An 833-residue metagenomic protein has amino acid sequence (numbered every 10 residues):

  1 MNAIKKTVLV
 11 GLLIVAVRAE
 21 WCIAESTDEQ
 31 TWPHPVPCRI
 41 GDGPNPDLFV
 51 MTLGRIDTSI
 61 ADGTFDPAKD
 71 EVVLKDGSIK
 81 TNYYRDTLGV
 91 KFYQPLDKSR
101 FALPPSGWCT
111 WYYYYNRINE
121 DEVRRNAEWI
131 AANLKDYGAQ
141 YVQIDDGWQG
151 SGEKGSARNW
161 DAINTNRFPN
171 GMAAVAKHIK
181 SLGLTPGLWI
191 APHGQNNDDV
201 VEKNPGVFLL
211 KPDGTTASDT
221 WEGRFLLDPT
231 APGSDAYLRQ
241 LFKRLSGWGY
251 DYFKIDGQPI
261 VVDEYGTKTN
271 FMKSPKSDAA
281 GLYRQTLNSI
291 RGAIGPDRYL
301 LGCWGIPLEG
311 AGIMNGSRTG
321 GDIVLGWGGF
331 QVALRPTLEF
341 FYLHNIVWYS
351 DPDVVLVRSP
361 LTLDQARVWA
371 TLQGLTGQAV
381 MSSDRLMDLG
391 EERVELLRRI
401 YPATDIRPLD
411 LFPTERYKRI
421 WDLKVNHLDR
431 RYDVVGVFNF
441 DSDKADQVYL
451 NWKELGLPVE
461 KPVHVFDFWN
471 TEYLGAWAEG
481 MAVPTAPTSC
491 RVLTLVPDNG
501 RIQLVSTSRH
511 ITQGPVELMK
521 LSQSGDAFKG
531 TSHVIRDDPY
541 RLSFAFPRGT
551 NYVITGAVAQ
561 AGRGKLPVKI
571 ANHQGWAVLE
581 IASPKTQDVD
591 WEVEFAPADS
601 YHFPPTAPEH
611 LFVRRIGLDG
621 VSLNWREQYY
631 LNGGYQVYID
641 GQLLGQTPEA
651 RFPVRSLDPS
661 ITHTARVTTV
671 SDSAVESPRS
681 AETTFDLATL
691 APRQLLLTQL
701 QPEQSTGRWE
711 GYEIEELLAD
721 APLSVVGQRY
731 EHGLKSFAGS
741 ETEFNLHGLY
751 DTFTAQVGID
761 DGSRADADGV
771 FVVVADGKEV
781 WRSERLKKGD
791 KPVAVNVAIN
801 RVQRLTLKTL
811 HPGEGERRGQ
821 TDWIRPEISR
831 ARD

Functional and structural regions predicted by a protein language model:
I23-G138, N166, Y252: Carbohydrate-recognition beta-sandwich/jelly-roll modules in extracellular/periplasmic carbohydrate-active proteins
P104, W108, N116-K243, Y250-M272: Aromatic-lined carbohydrate-binding/catalytic grooves of carbohydrate-active enzymes
E202-A236, Q240, A280-E391, F412: Glycan-recognition surfaces
Q373-T376, M381, E415-V459, V496 (+1 more regions): Carbohydrate-binding surface patches
W477-P515, H573-Y601: C-terminal beta-strand-rich structural cap/linker in extracellular carbohydrate-active enzymes
S600-L631, P659, E676-T689: Pro/Thr/Ser/Gly-rich low-complexity, intrinsically disordered linker/stalk tracts
V654-S673: Beta-strand-rich modules
A681, D686-D833: Gly-Asp-aromatic-enriched flexible segments
